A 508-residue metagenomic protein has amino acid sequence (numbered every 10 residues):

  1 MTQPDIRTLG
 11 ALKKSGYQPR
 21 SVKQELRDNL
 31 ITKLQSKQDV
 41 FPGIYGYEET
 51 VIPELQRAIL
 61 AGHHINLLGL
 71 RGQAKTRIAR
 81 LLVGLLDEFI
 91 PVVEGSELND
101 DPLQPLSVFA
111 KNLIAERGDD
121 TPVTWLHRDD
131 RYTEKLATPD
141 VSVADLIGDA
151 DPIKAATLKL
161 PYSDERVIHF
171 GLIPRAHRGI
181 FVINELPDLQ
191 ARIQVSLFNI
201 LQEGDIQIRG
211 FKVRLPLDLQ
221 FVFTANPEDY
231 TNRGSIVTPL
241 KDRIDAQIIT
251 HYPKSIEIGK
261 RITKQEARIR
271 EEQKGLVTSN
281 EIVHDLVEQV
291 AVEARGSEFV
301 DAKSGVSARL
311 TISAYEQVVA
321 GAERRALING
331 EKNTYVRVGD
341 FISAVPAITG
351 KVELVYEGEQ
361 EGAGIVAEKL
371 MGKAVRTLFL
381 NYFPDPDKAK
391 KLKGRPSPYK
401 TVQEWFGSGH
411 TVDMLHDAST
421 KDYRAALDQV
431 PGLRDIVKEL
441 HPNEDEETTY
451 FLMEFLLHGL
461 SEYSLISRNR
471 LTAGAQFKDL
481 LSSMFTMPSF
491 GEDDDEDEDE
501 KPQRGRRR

Functional and structural regions predicted by a protein language model:
K13-S21, T32-V51: Dynamic helix-loop-helix/coil hinge segments at AAA+ ATPase domain boundaries and subdomain interfaces
S15-N29, T157, T231-S235, K241-S304 (+3 more regions): Conserved C-terminal "switch" segment of AAA+ ATPases
Y47-E48, Q56-G62, L70-R71, I173-A176 (+1 more regions): Phosphate-binding P-loop
A61-I65, V292-V300, I312-N333, A347 (+1 more regions): AAA+ ATPase "lid" subdomain C-terminal helix
K75: Conserved lysine of the Walker
I78, L82: Hydrophobic positions on the alpha1 helix immediately C-terminal to the Walker A/P-loop
L86-T124, R128-H169, H177-G275, A320-N329: Canonical AAA+ ATPase core
K303, E323-R508: C-terminal engagement/docking regions of AAA+ P-loop ATPases
